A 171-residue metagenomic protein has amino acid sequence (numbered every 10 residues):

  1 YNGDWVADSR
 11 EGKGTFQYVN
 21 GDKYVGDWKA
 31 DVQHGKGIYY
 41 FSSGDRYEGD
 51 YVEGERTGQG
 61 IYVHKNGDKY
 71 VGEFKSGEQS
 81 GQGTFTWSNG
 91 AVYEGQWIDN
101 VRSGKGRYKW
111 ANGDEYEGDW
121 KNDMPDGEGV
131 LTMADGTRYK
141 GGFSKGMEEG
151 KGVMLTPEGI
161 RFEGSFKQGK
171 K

Functional and structural regions predicted by a protein language model:
Y1-E11, K23-H34, R46-T57, K69-S80 (+4 more regions): Conserved anchor residues at repeat-unit boundaries in beta-strand-based tandem repeats, strongest for the MORN repeat
H34, I61-H64, S88, M133 (+2 more regions): Short intrinsically disordered, low-complexity segments
